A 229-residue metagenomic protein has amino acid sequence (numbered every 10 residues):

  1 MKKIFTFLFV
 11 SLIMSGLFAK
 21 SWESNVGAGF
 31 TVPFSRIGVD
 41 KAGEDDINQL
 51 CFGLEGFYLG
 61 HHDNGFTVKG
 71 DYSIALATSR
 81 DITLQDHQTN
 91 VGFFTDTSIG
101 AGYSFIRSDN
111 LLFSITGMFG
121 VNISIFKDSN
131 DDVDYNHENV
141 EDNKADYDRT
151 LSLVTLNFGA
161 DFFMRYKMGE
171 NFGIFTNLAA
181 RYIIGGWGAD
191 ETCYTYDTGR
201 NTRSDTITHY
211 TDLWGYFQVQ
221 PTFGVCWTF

Functional and structural regions predicted by a protein language model:
M1-E23: Cleavable N-terminal export/targeting peptides
F7-S11, L59, R165, N177: Generic detector of N-terminal low-structure segments
S15-G16, L84, I183: Residues in and immediately flanking transmembrane alpha helices
A19-D81, W214, Q218-Q220, G224-F229: Short glycine/proline- and aromatic-enriched beta-strand/turn motifs that initiate or cap beta-hairpins
V32, F57-K144, R149-F158, Y166-F172 (+1 more regions): Gram-negative (and chloroplast) outer-membrane scaffold detector with strong preference for beta-barrel transmembrane
E44, T89-S98, Y196-R203: Short, charged, low-hydrophobicity "junction" segments
D46-C51, T89-F93, A145-L153, T206-Y216: Glycine-rich, flexible loop segments associated with nucleotide phosphate handling
G159-F229: Predominantly the C-terminal beta-signal and adjacent terminal strand-loop region of outer-membrane beta-barrel
